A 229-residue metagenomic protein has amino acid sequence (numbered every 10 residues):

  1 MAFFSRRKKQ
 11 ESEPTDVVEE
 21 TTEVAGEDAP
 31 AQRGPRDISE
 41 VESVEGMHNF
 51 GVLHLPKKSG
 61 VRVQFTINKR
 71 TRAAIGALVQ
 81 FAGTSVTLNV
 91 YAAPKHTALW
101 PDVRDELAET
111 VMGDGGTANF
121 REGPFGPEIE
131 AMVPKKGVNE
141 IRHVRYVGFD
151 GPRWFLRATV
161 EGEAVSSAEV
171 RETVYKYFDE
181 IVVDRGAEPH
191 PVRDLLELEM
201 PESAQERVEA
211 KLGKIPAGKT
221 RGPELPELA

Functional and structural regions predicted by a protein language model:
M1-Q32: General N-terminal leader/first-domain-start detector
F3-F4, G26-F50, H54-K58, R62-R142 (+5 more regions): Conserved polar/disulfide-associated segments of primarily extracytoplasmic proteins
V61, T159-E202: Surface-exposed amphipathic alpha-helical segments
H143-G148: Hydrophobic/aromatic beta-strand elements that line small-molecule binding cavities or substrate pockets in beta-rich
F149-R153: A short, structured loop/turn motif at beta-sheet edges
